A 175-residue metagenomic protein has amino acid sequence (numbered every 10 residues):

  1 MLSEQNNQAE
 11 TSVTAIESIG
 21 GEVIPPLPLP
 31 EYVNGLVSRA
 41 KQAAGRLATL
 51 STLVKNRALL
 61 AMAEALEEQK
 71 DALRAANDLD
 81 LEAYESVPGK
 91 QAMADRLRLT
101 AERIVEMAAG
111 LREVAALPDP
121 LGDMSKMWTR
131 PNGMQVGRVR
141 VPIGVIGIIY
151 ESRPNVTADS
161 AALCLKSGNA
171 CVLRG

Functional and structural regions predicted by a protein language model:
M1-Q135: N-terminal Rossmann-like NAD(P)+-binding subdomain of aldehyde/semialdehyde dehydrogenases
A116, P120-G175: Conserved small-residue-rich beta-alpha loop and adjacent elements that most often cradle the phosphate/pyrophosphate
